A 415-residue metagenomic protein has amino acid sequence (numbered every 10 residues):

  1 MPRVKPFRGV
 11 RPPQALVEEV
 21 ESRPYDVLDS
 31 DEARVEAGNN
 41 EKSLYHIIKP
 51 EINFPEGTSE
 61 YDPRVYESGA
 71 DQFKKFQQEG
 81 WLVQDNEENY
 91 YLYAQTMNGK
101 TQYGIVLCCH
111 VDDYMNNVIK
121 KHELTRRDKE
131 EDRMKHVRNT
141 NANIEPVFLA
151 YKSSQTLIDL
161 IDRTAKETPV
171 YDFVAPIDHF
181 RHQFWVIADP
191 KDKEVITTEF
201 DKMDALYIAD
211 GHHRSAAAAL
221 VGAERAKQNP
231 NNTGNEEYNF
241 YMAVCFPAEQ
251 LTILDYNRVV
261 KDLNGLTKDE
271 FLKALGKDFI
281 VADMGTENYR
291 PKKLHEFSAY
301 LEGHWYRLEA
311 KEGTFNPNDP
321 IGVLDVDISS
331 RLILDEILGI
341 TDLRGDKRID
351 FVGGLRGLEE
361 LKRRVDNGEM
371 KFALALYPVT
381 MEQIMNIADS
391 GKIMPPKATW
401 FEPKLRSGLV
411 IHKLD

Functional and structural regions predicted by a protein language model:
M1-D415: Surface-exposed, charge/polar-rich loops and edge strands
